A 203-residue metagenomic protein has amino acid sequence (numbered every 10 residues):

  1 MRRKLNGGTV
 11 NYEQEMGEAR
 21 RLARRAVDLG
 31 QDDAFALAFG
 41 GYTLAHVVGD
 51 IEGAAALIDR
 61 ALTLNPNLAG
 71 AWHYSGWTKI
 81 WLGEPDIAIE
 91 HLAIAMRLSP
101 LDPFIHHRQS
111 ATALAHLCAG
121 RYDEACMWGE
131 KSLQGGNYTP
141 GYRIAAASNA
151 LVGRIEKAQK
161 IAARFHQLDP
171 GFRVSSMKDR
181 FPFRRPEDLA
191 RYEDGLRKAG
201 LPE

Functional and structural regions predicted by a protein language model:
M1-K4, A45, I80, L117 (+1 more regions): Specific register positions within alpha-helical solenoid repeats of the TPR/Sel1-like families, i.e., one
G7-R25, V47-R60, L82-I94, A119-M127 (+1 more regions): Structural signature of tandem alpha-helical TPR/SEL1-like repeats, specifically the intra-repeat loop/turn
L29, L64, L98-L101, Q134-G135 (+1 more regions): Structural marker of alpha-solenoid helical repeat scaffolds
D33, L68, D102-I105, Y138-T139 (+1 more regions): Residue-level recognition of tetratricopeptide repeat
A36, A71, I105-R108, G141-Y142 (+1 more regions): TPR alpha-solenoid repeat register
Y42-T43, W77, L114, A147: Residue-level recognition of tetratricopeptide repeat
A150-R173: TPR/TPR-like (Sel1-like) alpha-helical repeat modules
